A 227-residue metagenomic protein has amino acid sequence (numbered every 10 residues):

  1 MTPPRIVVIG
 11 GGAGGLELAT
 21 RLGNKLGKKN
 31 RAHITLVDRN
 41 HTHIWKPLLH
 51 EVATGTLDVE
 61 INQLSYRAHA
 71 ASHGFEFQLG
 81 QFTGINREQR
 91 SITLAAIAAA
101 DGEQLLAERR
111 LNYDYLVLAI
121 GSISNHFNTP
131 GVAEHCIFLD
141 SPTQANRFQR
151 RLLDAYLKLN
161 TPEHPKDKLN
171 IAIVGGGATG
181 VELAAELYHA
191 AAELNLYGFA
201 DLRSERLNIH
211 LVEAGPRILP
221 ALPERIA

Functional and structural regions predicted by a protein language model:
M1-L79, T83-G84, A178-L222: Beta1-alpha1 glycine-rich phosphate/pyrophosphate-binding loop at the start of Rossmann-like nucleotide-binding domains
T2-P3, F75-A172, A190: FAD-binding core/adjacent interface of flavoenzyme oxidoreductases
I9-G10, L118, V174-G175: Conserved N-terminal Rossmann-fold NAD(P)-binding element of oxidoreductases
E224-A227: Acidic, glycine-rich loop-and-beta core segments that form the ion-binding/anion-interacting portion of active sites
